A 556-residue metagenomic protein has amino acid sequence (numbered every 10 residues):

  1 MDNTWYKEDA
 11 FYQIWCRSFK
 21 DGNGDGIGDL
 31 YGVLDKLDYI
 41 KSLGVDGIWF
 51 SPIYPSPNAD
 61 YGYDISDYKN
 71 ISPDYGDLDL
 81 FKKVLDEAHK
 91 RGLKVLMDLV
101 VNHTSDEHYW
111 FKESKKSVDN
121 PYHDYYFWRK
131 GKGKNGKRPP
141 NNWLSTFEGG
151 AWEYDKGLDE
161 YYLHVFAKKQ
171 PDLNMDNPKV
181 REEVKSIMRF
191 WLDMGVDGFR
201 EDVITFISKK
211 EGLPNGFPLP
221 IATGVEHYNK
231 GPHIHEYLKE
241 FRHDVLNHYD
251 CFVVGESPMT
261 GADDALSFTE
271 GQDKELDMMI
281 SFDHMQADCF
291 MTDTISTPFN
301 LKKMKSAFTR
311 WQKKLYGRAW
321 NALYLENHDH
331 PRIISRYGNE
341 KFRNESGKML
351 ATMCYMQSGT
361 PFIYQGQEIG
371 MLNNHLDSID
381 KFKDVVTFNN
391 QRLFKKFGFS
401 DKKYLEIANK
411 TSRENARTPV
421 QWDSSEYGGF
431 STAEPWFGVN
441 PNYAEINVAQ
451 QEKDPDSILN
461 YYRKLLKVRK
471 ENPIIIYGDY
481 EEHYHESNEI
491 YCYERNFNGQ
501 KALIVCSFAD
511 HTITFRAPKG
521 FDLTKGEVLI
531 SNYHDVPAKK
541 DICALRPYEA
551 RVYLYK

Functional and structural regions predicted by a protein language model:
D2-R189, D193, F206-A262, S267 (+2 more regions): Acidic/aromatic-lined carbohydrate-recognition and catalytic surfaces of CAZymes acting on diverse glycans
W5-E8, V225-E226, E236-H248, F252 (+8 more regions): Loop/helix patches that line or flank the sugar-binding groove of alpha-linked glycan CAZymes
I48, F199-E201: Hydrophobic residues within beta-strands of alpha/beta enzymes
S56-P57, H103-S105, R200, F206-E211 (+8 more regions): Flexible loop/turn segments at secondary-structure boundaries
W320-E340: Active-site clefts of carbohydrate-active enzymes
T512-N532: Beta-strand-rich binding/interaction modules
K539-K556: C-terminal beta-strand-rich structural cap/linker in extracellular carbohydrate-active enzymes
